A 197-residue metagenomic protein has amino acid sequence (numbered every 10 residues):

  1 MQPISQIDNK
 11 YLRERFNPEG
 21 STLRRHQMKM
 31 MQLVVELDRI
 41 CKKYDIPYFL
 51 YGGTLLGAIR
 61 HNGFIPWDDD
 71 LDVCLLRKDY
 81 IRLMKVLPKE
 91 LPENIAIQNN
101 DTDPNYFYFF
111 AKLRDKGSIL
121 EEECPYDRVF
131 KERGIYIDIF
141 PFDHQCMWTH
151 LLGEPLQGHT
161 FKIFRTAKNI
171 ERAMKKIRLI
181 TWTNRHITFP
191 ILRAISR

Functional and structural regions predicted by a protein language model:
M1-Q6: Conserved oxyanion/phosphate-binding beta-strand-loop segments in alpha/beta enzyme cores
D8-K10, E14-Y44, L87-M147, F164-R197: Conserved catalytic core of two-metal-ion nucleotidyltransferases
D38-L71, Y80: Active-site nucleotide-donor binding segment shared across nucleotidyl transfer reactions
G57-R60, R82-M84, Y106-Y108, Q145-L151: Short catalytic/ligand-binding loop motif for oxyanion handling, primarily in non-cytosolic enzymes, centered on
C74-L76: Short hydrophobic/aromatic beta-strand micro-patches that form the beta-sheet surface supporting nucleotide- or nucleic
Y80-I81, P88: Short alpha-helix within the catalytic core of nucleotide-sugar-dependent glycosyltransferases
E154-F161: Short, His- and charge-rich active-site/binding loops that engage polyanionic ligands
